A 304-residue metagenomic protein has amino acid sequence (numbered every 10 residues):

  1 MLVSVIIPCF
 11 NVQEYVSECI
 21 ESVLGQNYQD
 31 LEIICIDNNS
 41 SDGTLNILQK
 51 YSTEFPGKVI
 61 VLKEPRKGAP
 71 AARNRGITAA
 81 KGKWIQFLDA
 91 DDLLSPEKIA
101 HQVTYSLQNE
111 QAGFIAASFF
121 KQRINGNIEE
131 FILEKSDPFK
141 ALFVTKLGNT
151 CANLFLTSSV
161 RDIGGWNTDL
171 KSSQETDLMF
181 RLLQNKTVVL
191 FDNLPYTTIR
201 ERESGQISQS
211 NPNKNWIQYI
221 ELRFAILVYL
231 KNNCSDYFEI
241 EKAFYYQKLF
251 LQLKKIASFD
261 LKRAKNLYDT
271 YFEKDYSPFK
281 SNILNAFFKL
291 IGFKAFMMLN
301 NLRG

Functional and structural regions predicted by a protein language model:
M1-S4, S22, E32, D177: Cell-envelope/extracellular polymer assembly enzymes that use nucleotide-activated donors
N11-G25: Short, well-formed alpha-helical segments that are part of the catalytic scaffolds of diverse glycosyltransferases
S22, Q29, D37-N46, D89: A conserved acidic beta->alpha catalytic loop
E64-A80, H101: Glycine-rich, basic loop-to-helix element that forms the pyrophosphate-binding segment of sugar-nucleotide handling
I85: Short aromatic/hydrophobic "clamp" motif used to bind/position activated sugar donors
E97-E129: Conserved donor NDP-sugar-binding/catalytic core segment of glycosyltransferases
A117, K135-Y219: Conserved nucleotide-sugar donor-binding catalytic segment
T198-G304: C-terminal subregions of glycosyltransferases and related glycan-biosynthesis enzymes
